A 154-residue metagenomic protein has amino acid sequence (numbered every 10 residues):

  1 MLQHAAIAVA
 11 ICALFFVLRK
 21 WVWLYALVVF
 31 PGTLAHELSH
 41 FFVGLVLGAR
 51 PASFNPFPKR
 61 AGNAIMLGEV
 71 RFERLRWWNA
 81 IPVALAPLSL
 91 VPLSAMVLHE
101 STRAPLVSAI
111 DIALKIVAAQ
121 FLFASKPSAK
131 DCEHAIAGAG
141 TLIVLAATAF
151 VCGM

Functional and structural regions predicted by a protein language model:
Q3-F15, P58-M154: Metalloprotease/metallohydrolase-associated module, dominated by Zn2+-dependent proteases
R19-R76: Small-residue-rich helix-interface/hinge motifs
